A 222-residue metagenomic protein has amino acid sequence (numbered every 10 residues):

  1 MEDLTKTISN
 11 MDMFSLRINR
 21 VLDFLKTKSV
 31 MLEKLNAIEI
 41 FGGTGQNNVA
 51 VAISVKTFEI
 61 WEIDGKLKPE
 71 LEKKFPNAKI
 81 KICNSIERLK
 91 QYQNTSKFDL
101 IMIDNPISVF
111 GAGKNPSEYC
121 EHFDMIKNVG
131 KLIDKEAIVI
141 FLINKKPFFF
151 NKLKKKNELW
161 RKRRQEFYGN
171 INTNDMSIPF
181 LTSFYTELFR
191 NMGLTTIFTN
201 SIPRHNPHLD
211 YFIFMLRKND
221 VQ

Functional and structural regions predicted by a protein language model:
M1-V30: Class I SAM-dependent methyltransferase Rossmann-like catalytic core, especially the SAM/SAH-binding loop
L32-G43: Conserved class I S-adenosyl-L-methionine
T44-V55: Conserved SAM-binding loop of SAM-dependent methyltransferases across substrates and taxa, primarily the Class I
K90-I101: A short acidic, Gly/Pro-enriched loop at the edge of an enzyme's catalytic core that lines a small-molecule cofactor
L100-C120: A short SAM/SAH-binding and catalytic strip from SAM-dependent methyltransferases
Y119-K135: A short glycine-rich, Lys/Arg-flanked "PGG" loop and its adjoining helix->strand segment in the class I
E136-N144: Conserved beta-strand signature within the Rossmann-like core of class I S-adenosyl-L-methionine
D175-M192: Short alpha-helix
